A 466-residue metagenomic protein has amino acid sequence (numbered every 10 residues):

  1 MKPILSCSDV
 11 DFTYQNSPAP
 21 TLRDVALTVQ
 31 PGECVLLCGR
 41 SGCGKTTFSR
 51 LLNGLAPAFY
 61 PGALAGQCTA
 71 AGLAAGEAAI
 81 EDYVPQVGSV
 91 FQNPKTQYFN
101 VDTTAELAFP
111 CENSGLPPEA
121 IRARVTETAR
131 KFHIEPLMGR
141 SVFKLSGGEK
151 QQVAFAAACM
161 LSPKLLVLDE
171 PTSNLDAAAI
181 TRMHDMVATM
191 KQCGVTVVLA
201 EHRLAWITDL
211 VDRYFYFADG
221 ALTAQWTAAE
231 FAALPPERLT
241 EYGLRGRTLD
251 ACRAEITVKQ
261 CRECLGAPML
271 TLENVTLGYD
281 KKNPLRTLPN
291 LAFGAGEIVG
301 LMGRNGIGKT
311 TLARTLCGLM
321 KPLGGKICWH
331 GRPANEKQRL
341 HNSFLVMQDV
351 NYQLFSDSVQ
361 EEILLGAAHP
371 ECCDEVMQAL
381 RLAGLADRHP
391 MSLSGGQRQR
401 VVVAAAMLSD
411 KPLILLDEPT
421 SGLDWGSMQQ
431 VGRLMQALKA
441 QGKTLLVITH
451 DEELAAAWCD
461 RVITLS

Functional and structural regions predicted by a protein language model:
N53, C317: Helix-to-loop junction immediately C-terminal to a conserved catalytic motif
P61-A74, G325-R339: Conserved ABC transporter NBD signature motif
E119-L137, E371-L385: Conserved ABC ATPase "signature" region
S141-L145, E149, H389-L393, Q397: Conserved ABC ATPase signature
C159, A406-M407: ABC ATPase C-loop
L166-D169, I414-D417: Catalytic Walker B motif of ABC-type/P-loop ATPase nucleotide-binding domains
D176, D424: ABC-family nucleotide-binding domains
E201-H202, T449-H450: H-loop/switch region of ABC-family ATPase nucleotide-binding domains
